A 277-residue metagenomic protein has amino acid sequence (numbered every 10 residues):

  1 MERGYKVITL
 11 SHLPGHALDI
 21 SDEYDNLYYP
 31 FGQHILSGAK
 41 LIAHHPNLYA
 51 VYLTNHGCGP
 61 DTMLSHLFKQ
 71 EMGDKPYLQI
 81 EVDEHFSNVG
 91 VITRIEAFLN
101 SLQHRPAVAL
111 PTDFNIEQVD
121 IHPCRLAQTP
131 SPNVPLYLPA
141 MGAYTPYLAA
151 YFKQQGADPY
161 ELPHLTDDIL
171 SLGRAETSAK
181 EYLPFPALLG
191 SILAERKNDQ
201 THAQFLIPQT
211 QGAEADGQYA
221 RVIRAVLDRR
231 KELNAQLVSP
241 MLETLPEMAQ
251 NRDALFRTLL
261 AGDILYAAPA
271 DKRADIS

Functional and structural regions predicted by a protein language model:
M1-S277: An N-terminal assembly and electron-transfer interface module characteristic of large anaerobic redox and radical
